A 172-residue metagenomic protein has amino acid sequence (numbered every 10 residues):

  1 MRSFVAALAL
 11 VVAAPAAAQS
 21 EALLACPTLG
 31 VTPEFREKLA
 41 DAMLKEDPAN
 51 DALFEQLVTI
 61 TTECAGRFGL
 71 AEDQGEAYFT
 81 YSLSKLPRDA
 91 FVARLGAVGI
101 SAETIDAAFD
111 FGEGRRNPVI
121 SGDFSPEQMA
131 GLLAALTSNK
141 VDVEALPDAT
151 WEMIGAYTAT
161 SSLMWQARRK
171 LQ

Functional and structural regions predicted by a protein language model:
M1, A18-Q19: Absolute protein N-terminus
M1-A7: Sec-dependent signal peptide recognition, specifically the positively charged N-region followed immediately by
V5, L24, T61: Generic structural marker for isolated residues within well-ordered, non-membrane alpha-helices of soluble domains
A6, A40-K45, E63-R67, P118: Charged, low-complexity surface segments at secondary-structure and domain boundaries
A13-P15: N-terminal signal peptide c-region/cleavage motif recognized by signal peptidases
Q19-A52: Immediate post-signal-peptide N-terminus of mature secreted/exported proteins
N50-L171: Mature extracellular/secreted ectodomains of secretory-pathway proteins
